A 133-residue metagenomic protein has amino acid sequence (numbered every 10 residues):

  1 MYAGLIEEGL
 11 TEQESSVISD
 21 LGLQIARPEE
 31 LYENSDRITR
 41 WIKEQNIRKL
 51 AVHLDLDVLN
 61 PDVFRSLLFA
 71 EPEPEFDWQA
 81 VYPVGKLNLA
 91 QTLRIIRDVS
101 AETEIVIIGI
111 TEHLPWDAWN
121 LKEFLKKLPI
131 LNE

Functional and structural regions predicted by a protein language model:
M1, G9, E14-E133: Catalytic cores of soluble, metal-dependent hydrolases
